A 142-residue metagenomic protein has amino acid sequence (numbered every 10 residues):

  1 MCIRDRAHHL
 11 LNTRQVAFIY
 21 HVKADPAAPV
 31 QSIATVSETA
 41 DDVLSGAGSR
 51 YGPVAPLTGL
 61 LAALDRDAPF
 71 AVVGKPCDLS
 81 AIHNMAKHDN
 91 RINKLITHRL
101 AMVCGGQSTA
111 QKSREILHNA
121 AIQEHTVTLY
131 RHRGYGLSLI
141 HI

Functional and structural regions predicted by a protein language model:
M1-H141: Iron-sulfur-associated redox domains of electron-transfer enzymes in respiratory and anaerobic energy metabolism
